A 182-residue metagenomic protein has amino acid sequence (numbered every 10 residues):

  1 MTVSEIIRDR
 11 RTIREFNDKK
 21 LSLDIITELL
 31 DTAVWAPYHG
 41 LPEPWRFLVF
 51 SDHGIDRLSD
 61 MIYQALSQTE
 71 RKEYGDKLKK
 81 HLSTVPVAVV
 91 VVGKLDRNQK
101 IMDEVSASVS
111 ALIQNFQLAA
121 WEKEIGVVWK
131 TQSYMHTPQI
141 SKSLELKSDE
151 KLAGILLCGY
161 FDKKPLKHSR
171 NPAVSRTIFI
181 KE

Functional and structural regions predicted by a protein language model:
M1-V85, E182: N-terminal amphipathic, basic helical "cap/leader" segment at the start of enzyme domains
V3-D9, L152-E182: C-terminal helix-cap and adjacent tail motif
R11, G93-D96: Short, histidine-centered active-site or binding-site loop motifs used for metal coordination, general acid-base
A33, R97-S143: Small-aliphatic-rich amphipathic alpha-helix that forms the alpha element of a beta-alpha
H53-R57, Y63-Q64, L95-R97, P138 (+1 more regions): Short, charged/polar surface micro-motifs in flexible loops or helix N-caps
A88-V92, L156: Active-site-flanking beta-strand signature of metal-NTP-handling nucleotidyl enzymes and homologous cyclase-like
S141-A153: Short, electropositive alpha-helical surface patch
